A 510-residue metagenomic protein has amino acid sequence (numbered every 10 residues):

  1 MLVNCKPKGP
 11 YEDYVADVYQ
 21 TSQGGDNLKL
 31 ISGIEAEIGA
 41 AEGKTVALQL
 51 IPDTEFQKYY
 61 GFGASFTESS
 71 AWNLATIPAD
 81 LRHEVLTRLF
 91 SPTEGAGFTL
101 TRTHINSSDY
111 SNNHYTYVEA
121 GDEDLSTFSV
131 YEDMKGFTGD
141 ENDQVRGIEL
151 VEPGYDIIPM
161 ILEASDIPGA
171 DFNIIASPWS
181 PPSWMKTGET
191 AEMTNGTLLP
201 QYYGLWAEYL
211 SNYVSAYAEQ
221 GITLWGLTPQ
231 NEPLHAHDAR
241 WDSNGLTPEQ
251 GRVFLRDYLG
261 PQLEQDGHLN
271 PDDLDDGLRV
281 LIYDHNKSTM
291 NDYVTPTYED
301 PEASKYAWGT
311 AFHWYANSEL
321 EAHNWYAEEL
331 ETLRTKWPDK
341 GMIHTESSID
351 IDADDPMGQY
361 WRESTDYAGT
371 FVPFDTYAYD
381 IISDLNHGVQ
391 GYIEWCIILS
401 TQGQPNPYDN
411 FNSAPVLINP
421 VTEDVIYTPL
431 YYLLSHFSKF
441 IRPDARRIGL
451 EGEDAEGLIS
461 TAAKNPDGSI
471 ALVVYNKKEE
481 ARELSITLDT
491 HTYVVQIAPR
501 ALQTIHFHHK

Functional and structural regions predicted by a protein language model:
M1-Y14: Bacterial Sec-dependent N-terminal signal peptides
C5, F128-Y131, H491: Low-complexity, intrinsically disordered/propeptide-like segments
Y11-V46, A176, E208-W225, A236-K510: Substrate-binding and catalytic surfaces of secreted/luminal carbohydrate-active proteins
K29-L224, T247, D257: N-terminal catalytic cores of secreted or lumenal carbohydrate-active enzymes
S69-A71, S180-W184, N231-D238, N317: Conserved radical SAM core fold
R102-D109, S177-P181, T228-E232, D284-K287 (+1 more regions): Short, solvent-exposed turn/loop segments enriched in Gly/Ser/Thr/Pro and often Arg
